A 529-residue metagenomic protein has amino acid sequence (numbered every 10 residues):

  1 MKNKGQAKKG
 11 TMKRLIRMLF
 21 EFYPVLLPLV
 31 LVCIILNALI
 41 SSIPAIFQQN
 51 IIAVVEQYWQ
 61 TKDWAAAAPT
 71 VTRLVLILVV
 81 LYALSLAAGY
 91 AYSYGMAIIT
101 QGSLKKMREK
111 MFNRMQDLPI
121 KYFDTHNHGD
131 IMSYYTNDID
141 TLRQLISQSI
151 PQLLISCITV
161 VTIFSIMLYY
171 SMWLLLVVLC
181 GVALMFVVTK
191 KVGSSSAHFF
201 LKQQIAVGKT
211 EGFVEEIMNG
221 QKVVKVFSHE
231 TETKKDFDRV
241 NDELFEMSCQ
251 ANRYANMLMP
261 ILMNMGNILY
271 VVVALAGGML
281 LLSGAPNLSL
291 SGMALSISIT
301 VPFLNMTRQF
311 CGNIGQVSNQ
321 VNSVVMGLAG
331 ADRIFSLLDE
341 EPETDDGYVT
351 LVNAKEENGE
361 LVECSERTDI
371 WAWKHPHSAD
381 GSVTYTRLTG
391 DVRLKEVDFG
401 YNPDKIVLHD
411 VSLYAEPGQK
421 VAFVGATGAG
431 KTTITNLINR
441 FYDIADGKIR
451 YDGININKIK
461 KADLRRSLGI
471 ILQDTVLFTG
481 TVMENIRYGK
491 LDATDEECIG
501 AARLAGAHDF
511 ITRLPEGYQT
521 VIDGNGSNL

Functional and structural regions predicted by a protein language model:
M1-S41, V55-L74, Y92-M96, T100 (+7 more regions): Membrane-integrated ABC transporters
K2-K8, I40-E56, Q60, L81-H128 (+12 more regions): Juxtamembrane helix-loop junctions of ABC transporter transmembrane domains
E21-P24, I120-K121, I139-I146, I150 (+6 more regions): An intracellular "coupling" helix at the cytosolic face of ABC transporter transmembrane type-1 domains
F22, L26-L39, Q148-L201, L275-L295: Transmembrane helices of ABC transporter permease
V25-A91, L168-W173, L275, S283-A294: Transmembrane helix-loop-helix hairpins at lipid-water interfaces of multipass membrane proteins, especially the type-1
V25-N50, L74, L78, S93-A97 (+4 more regions): Alpha-helical segments in transporter systems
Y58-W59, I166-C180, Y254-D332, L337-E341 (+1 more regions): Helix-loop-helix
W64, A354-L529: ABC-type nucleotide-binding domain
